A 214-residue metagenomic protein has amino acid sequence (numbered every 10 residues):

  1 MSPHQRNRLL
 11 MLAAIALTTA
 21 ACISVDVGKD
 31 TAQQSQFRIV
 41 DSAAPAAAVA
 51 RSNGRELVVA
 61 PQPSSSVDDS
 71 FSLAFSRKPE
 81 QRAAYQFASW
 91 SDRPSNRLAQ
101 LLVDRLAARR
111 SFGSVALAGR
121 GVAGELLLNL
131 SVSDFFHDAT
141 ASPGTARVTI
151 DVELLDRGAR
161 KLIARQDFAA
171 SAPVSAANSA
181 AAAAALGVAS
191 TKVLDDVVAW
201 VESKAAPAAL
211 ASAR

Functional and structural regions predicted by a protein language model:
S2-M11: Bacterial N-terminal signal peptides that target proteins for export
T18-A21: C-terminal motif of bacterial Sec signal peptides marking the signal peptidase cleavage site
I23-A44, R109-A159, A176: Surface-exposed short loop/turn segments
I23-P94, K204-R214: A structural "domain/chain start" motif
E56-P61, A74, L127-V132, R147-E153 (+1 more regions): Soluble periplasmic/extracytoplasmic beta-strand elements of cell-envelope proteins
Q81-S89, G158-A199: Short secondary-structure boundary motifs at beta->alpha junctions and helix caps
S91-A99, A108, P143, S179 (+1 more regions): Solvent-exposed, acidic/flexible segments
V103, A107-S111, V198-A206: Sec-exported extracytoplasmic/periplasmic mature domains
